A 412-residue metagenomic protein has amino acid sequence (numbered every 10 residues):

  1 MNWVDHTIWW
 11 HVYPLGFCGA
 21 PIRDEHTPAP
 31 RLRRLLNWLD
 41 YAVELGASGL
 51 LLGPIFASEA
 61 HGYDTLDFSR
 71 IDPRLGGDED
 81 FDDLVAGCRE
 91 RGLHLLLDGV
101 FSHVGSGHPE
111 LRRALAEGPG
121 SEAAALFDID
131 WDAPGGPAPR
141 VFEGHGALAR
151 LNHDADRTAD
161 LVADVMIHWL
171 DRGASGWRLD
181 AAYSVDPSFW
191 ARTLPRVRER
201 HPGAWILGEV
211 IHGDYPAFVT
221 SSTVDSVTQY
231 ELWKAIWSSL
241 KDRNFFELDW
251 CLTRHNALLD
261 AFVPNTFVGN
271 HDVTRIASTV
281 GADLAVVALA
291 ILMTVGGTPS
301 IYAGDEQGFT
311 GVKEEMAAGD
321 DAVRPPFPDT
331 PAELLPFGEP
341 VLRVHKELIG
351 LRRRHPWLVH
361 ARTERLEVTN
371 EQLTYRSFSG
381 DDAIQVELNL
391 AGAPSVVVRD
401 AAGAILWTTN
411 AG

Functional and structural regions predicted by a protein language model:
N2-H6, I22-A29, D249-T253, L258-A411: Loop/helix patches that line or flank the sugar-binding groove of alpha-linked glycan CAZymes
N2-W9, Y13-S48, I55-R172, T193 (+2 more regions): Substrate-binding/active-site clefts of carbohydrate-active enzymes
I8-H11, L50-L52, L95-L97, W177 (+4 more regions): Hydrophobic faces of well-ordered beta-strands that scaffold small-molecule active sites in alpha/beta enzyme cores
V12, A42, L52, F68 (+9 more regions): Conserved, mostly hydrophobic/aromatic
L15, I55, V100-S102, A182-S184 (+3 more regions): Active-site beta-loop-alpha junctions enriched in small/polar residues
A47, A174, V224-D225, G297-T298: A structural motif
A86, R112-L115, D164-I167, S175 (+3 more regions): Active-site-proximal helices and loops of the catalytic beta/alpha 8
L96, G176-A182, R275-A277: Short catalytic-loop micro-motif centered on adjacent basic/acidic residues
